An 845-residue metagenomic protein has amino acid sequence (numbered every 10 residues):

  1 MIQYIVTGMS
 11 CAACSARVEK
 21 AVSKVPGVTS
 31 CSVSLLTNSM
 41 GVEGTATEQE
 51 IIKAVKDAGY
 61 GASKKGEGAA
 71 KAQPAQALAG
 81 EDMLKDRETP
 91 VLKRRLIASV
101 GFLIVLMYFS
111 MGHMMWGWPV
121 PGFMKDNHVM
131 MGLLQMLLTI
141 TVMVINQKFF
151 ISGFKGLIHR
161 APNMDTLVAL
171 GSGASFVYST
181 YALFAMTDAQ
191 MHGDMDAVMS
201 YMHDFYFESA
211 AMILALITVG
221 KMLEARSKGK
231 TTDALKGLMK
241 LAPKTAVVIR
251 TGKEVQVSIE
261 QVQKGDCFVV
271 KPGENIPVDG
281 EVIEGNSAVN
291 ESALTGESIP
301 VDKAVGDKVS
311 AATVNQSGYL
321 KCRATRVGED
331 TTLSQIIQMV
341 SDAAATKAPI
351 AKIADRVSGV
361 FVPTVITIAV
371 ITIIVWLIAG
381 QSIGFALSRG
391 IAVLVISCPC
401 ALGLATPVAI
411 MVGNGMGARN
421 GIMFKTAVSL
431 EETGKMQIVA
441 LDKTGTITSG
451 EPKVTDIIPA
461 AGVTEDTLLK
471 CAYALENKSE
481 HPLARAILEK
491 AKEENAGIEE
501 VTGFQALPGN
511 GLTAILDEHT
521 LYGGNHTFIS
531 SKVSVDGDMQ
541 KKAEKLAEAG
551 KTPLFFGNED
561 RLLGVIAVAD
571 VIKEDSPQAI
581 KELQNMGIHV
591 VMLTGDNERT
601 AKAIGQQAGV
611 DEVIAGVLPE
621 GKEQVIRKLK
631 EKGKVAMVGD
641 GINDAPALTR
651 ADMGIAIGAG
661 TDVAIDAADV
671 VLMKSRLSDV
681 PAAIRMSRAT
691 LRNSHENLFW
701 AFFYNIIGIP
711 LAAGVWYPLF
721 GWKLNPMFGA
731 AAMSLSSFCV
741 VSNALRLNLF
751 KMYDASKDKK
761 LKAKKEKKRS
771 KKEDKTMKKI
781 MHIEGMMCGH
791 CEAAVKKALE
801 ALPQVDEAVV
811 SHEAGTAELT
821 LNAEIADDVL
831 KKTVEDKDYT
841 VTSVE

Functional and structural regions predicted by a protein language model:
M1-M130, K155, K253-Q256, Q338-T346 (+1 more regions): Flexible metal-binding regulatory segments at protein termini and peripheral loops
A16, T29, M436, L516-E518 (+3 more regions): Conserved ATP-binding TGD loop and adjacent catalytic N/P-domain core of P-type ATPases
P26-E43, D204-F205, K236-D330, A427-A472 (+2 more regions): Conserved cytosolic catalytic loops of P-type ATPases
V91-T245, R356, G721-P726, A732 (+1 more regions): Transmembrane helix-loop-helix hairpins at the membrane interface
R94, T313, G434-E480, N510-V591 (+2 more regions): ATP-driven catalytic headpiece of P-type ATPases
M115-V129, I158, V177, M416 (+8 more regions): Membrane-embedded alpha-helical bundles of multi-pass transporters
M186, Q190, M195-A197, A211-P272 (+6 more regions): Juxtamembrane coupling segments of multi-pass membrane pumps/enzymes
L294, I353, S388, A401-L475 (+4 more regions): Conserved catalytic phosphorylation-site environment of P-type ATPases
